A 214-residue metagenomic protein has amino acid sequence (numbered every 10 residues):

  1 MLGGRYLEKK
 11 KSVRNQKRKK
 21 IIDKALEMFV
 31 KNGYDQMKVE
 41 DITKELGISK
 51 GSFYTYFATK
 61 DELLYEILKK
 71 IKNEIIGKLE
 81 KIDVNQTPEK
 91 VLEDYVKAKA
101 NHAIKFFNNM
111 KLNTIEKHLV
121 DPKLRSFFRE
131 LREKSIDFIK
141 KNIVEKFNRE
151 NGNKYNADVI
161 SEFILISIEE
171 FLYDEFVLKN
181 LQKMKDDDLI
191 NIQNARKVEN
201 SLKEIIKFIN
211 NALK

Functional and structural regions predicted by a protein language model:
M1-N32, Q36-I48, E62: Basic, helix-initiating cap at the start of DNA-binding domains
M1-R5, N101, D137, K141-E145 (+2 more regions): C-terminal peripheral helix-coil segments that are non-catalytic and often amphipathic
R14, L64, L68, K72 (+5 more regions): Amphipathic, non-transmembrane alpha-helical scaffold segments
K31-Y34, T55, G152: Helix-turn-helix/winged-helix DNA-binding modules
E45, I67-D94, N108-K111, D137-N148: Amphipathic alpha-helical linker/stalk segments
L46-F57: Short hydrophobic/aromatic patch on the recognition helix
E66, E80-F106, A157-I164, E199-L202: Hydrophobic alpha-helical connector segments
A100-F138, V144, Y155-V159, I190: Short secondary-structure transition hinges
